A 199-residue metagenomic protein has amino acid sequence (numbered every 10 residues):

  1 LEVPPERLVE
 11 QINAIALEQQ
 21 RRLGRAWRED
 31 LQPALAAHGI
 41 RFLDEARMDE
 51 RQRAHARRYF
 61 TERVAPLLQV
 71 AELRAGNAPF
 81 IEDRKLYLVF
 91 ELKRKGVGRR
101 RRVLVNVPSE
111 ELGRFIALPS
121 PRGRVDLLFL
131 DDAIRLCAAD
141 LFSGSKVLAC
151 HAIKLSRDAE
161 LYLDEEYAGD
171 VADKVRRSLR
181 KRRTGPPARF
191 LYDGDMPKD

Functional and structural regions predicted by a protein language model:
L1-D199: N-terminal non-catalytic structural scaffold regions of very large proteins
